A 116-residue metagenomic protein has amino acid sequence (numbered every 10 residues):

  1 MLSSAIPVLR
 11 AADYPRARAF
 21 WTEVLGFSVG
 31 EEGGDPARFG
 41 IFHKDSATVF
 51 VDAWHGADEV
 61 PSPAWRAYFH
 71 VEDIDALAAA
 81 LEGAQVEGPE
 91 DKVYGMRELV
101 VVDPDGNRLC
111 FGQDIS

Functional and structural regions predicted by a protein language model:
M1-R18, A67, D114-S116: N-terminal beta-strand motif that seeds the catalytic metal site of vicinal oxygen chelate
M1-S3, E59-A64, V93: Short glycine-enriched loop/turn motifs at secondary-structure junctions
A5, P36-R38, W65, R97: Residue-level marker for the onset of beta-strands and adjacent loop->beta junctions in well-ordered domains
A12-Y14, A67-R108: Vicinal oxygen chelate
P15-S28: Amphipathic alpha-helical segments
G26-E32, A84-G88: Short secondary-structure junctions
S28-P63, R108-Q113: Conserved short beta-strand elements that form part of the metal-binding/catalytic scaffold of enzyme active sites
